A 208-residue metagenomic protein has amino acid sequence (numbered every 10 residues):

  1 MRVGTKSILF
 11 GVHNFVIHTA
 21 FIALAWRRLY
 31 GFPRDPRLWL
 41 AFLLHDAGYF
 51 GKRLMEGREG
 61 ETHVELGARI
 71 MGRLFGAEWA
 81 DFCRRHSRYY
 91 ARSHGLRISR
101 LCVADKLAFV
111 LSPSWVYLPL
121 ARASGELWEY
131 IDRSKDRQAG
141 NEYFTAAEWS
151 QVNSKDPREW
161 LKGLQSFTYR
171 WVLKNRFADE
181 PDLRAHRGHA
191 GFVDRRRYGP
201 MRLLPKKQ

Functional and structural regions predicted by a protein language model:
G4-D35, L44, G48, L54-M55 (+1 more regions): Divalent metal-dependent phosphate-bond-processing catalytic cores, especially two-metal-ion Mg2+/Mn2+ enzymes that act
T19-R27, E61-L74: An active-site-proximal "capping" alpha-helix that borders the catalytic cofactor pocket
P33-W39, T62, E78: Alpha-helix N-cap and coil->helix boundary residues
A41, F82-H86: Short acidic/histidine-centered micro-motifs embedded in hydrophobic/aromatic stretches that mark compact functional
G48-R53, V64-A68: Conserved, aromatic- and glycine-enriched, well-ordered alpha/beta core segments that occur as contiguous structural
R58: Acidic-and-aromatic substrate-binding clefts and catalytic sites of carbohydrate-active enzymes
L74-F82: Short helix/loop segments within enzyme catalytic domains that coordinate or immediately flank catalytic cofactors
